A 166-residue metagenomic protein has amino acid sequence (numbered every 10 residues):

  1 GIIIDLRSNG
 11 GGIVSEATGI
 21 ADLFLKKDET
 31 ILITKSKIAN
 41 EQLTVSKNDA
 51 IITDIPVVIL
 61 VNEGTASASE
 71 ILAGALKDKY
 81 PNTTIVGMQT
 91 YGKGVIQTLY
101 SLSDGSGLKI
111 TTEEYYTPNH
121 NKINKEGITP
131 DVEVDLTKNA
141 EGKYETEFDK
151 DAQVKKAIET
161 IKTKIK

Functional and structural regions predicted by a protein language model:
G1, K26-D28, I52-V57, S67 (+3 more regions): Extracytoplasmic
G1-D5, L32-I33, P56-V61, T84-G87 (+1 more regions): Structural recognition of the beta-strand scaffold that forms the well-ordered cores of secreted hydrolase catalytic
I2-G10, T34, E41, V134-K166: C-terminal recognition in membrane/secretory proteostasis and scaffolding
I4, F24, V57, L76 (+2 more regions): Terminal peptide-recognition signature
G10-A66, G94-Y100, Y116: Gly/Ser/Thr-rich loop/hinge elements
S15-G19, S67, I71, A75 (+2 more regions): Extracytoplasmic/secreted proteins, especially bacterial periplasmic and envelope-associated proteins
G64-A66, K79-K93: Short, well-structured beta-strand/strand-turn elements
Q97-S101, L108-E141: Conserved P-loop NTPase
